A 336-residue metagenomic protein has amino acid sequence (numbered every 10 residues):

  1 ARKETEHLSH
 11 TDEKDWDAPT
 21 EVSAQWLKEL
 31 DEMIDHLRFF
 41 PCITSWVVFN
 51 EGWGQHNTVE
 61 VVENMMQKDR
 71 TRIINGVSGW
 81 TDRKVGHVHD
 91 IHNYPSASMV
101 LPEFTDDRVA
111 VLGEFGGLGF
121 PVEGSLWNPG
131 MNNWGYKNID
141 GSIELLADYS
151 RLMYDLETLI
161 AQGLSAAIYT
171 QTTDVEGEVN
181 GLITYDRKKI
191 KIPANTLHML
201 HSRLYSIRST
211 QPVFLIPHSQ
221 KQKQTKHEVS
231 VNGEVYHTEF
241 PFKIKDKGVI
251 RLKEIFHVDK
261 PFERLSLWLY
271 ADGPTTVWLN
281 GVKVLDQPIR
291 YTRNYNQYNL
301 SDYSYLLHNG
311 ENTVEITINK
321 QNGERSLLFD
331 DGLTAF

Functional and structural regions predicted by a protein language model:
A1-V88, T105-D106, G130: Active-site mouth of glycoside hydrolases
L27-K28, C42-W46, P102-H218: Substrate-binding clefts and catalytic carboxylate motifs of secreted carbohydrate-active enzymes
F49-W53, R70, G79-W80, Y94 (+3 more regions): Catalytic metal-binding/acid-base residues of hydrolase active sites
Q211-F242, Y303-F336: An acidic-aromatic loop/edge-strand motif
K245-K247, V258-K260, Y291-R293, L307-N309: Surface-exposed coil/turn segments at beta-strand junctions on protein surfaces, enriched
D246-H257, N296-S301: Short beta-strands within extracellular/lumenal beta-sheet-rich domains
F256-N280, V314-I316: Aromatic-lined ligand-binding clefts that engage carbohydrates, nucleic acids, or primary amines
L279-L300: Solvent-exposed beta-strand/loop surfaces of large extracellular or lumenal domains
